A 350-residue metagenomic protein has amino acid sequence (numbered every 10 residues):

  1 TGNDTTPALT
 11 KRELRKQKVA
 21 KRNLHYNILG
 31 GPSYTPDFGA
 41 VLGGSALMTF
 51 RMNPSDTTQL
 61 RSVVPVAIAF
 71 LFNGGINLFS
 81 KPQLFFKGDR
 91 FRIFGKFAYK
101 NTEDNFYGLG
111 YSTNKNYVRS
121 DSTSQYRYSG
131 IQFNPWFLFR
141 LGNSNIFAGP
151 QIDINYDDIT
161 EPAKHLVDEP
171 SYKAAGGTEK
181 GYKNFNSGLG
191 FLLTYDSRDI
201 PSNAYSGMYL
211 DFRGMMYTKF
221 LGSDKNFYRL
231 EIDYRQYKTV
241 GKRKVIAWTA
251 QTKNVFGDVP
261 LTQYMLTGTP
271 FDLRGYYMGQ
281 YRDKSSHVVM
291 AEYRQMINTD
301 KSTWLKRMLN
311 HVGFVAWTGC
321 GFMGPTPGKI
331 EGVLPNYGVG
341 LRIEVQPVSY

Functional and structural regions predicted by a protein language model:
R12-L24, M52-R61, K87-R92, G142-N145 (+5 more regions): Short loop/turn motifs that connect adjacent beta-strands in outer-membrane beta-barrel proteins
K18-I28, S33-G181, G279-Q280, S349-Y350: Gram-negative/organellar outer-membrane beta-barrel architecture
L24-Y26, F38-L42, A46, L60-S62 (+9 more regions): Residues that define the transmembrane beta-barrel architecture of outer-membrane proteins
Y26-I28, S62-V66, F91-F97, I146-P150 (+8 more regions): Transmembrane beta-strands of outer-membrane beta-barrel proteins
Y34-P36, M48-F50, I68-G74, L84-F86 (+11 more regions): Transmembrane beta-strands of outer-membrane beta-barrel pores
V41, S55, T102-G108, D157-A163 (+5 more regions): Outer-membrane beta-barrel proteins
L42-P54, L78-G95, F191-Y195, R229-K238 (+2 more regions): Feature captures outer-membrane beta-barrel proteins of Gram-negative bacteria and organelles
L189-G190, T194, R198-L309: C-terminal outer-membrane beta-barrel translocator/porin domains of Gram-negative envelope proteins and their
